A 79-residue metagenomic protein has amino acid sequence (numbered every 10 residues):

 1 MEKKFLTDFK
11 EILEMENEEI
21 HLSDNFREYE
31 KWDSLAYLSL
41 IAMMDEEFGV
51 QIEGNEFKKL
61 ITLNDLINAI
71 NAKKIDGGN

Functional and structural regions predicted by a protein language model:
M1-E19, A72-N79: Thiotemplate assembly-line natural product biosynthesis machinery
I12-K31, F48-K59: Phosphopantetheine carrier-protein modules
A36: Two-component histidine kinase catalytic core, primarily the HATPase_c
Q51-G78: C-terminal structural segments of small proteins and small subunits
